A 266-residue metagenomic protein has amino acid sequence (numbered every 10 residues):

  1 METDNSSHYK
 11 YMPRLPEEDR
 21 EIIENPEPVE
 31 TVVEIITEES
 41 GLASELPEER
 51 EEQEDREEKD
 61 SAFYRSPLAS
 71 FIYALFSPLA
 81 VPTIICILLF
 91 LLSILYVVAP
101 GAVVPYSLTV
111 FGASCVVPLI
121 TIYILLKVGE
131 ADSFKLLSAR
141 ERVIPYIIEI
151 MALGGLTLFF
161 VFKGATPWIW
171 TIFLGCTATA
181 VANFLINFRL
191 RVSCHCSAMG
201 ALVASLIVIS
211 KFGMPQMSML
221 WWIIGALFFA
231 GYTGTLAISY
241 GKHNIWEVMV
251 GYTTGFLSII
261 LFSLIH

Functional and structural regions predicted by a protein language model:
I36-A69: Short, Lys/Arg-rich, polar N-terminal cytosolic tail immediately upstream of the first transmembrane signal-anchor
I72-S93: The first (N-terminal) embedded transmembrane alpha-helix
I84-L91, G112-Y123, I147-F159, F229-G231 (+1 more regions): Hydrophobic core of alpha-helical transmembrane segments in multi-pass integral membrane proteins
I94-A102, A131-F134, G213-P215: Membrane-interface helix termini and inter-helical loops of multi-pass transporters
P100-V116, A139-R140, Y252: Loop-to-helix transition at the N-terminal end of transmembrane alpha-helices
S133-I148: Juxtamembrane helix-capping/reentrant segments at transmembrane boundaries
Y146-A165, I186-F188, V192: C-terminal halves and exits of single transmembrane alpha-helices
I169-H266: Membrane-embedded catalytic cores of phosphoryl/pyrophosphoryl-handling enzymes
